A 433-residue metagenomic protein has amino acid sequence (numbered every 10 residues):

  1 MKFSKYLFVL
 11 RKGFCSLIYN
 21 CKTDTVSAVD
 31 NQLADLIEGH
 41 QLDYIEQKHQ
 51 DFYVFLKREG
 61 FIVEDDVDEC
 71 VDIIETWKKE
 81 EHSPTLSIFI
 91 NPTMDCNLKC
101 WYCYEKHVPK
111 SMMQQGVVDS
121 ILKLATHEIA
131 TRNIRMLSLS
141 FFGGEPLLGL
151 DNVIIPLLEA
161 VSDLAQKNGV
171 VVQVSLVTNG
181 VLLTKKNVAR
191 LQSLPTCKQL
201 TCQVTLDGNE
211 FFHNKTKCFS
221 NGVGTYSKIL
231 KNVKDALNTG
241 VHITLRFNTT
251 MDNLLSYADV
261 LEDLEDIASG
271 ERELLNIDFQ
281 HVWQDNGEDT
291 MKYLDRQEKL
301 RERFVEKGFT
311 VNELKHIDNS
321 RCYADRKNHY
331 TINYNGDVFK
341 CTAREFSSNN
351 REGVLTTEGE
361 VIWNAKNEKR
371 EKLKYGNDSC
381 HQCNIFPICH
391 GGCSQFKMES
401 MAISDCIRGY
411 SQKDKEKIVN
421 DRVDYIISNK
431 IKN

Functional and structural regions predicted by a protein language model:
M1-F52, N377-N433: Radical SAM enzyme core and accessory elements
F3-Y19, T23-A28, H49-F89, R132: N-terminal [4Fe-4S]-dependent radical SAM core
G13, Y323-R326: Short, small/polar residue-rich loop motifs at catalytic or cofactor-binding pockets
K78-Y104, L122, T126, R132-S140 (+2 more regions): N-terminal pre-triad scaffold of radical SAM enzymes
K106-K110, K215-V223, E399: Short glycine-enriched, charge-decorated loop/helix-capping segments at active-site entrances that position
L122-F142, G149-Q280: Radical SAM/AdoMet-radical enzyme domain recognition
F211-T216, D252, E273-Y293, K315-C322 (+1 more regions): Flexible glycine/acidic-rich beta-alpha junction loops that bind and position SAM and/or redox cofactors in anaerobic
M291-I317, A343-H390: C-terminal accessory region of radical SAM enzymes
